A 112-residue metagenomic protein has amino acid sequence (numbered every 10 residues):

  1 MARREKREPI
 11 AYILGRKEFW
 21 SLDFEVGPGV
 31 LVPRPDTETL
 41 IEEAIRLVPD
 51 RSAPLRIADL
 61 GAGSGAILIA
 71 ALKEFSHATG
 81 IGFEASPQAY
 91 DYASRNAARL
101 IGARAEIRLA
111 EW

Functional and structural regions predicted by a protein language model:
M1-L47: Conserved AdoMet
T39-W112: Conserved SAM/SAH cofactor-binding pocket of Class I
